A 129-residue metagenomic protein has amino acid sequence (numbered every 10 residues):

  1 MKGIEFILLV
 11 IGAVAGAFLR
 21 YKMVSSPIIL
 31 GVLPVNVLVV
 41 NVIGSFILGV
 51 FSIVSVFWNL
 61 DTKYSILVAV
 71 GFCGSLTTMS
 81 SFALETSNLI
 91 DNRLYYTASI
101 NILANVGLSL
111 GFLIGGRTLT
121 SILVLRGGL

Functional and structural regions predicted by a protein language model:
M1-L129: Membrane-interface helix-loop junctions in multi-pass transporters/channels
